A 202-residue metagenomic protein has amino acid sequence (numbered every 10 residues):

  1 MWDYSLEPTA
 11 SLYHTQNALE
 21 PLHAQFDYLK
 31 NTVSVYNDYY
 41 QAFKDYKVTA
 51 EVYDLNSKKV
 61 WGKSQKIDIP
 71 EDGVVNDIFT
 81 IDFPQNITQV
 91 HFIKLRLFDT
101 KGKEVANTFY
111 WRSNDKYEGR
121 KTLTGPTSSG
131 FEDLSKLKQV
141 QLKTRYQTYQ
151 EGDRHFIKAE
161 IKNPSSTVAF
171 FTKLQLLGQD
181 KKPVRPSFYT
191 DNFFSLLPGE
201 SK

Functional and structural regions predicted by a protein language model:
M1-D191, L197-K202: Carbohydrate-binding surfaces of carbohydrate-active enzymes
